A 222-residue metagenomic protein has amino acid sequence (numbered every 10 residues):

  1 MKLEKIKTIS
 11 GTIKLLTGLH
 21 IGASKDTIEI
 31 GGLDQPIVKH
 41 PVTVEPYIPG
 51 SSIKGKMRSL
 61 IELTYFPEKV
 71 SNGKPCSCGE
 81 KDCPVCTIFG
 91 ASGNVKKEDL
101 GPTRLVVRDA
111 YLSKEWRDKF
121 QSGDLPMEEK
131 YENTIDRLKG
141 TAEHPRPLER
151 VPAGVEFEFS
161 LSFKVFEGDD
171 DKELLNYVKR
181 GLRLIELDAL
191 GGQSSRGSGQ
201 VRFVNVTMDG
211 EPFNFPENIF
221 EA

Functional and structural regions predicted by a protein language model:
M1-N133, G140-A222: RNA-binding basic/glycine-rich loop and surface signature characteristic of RAMP-family CRISPR effectors
